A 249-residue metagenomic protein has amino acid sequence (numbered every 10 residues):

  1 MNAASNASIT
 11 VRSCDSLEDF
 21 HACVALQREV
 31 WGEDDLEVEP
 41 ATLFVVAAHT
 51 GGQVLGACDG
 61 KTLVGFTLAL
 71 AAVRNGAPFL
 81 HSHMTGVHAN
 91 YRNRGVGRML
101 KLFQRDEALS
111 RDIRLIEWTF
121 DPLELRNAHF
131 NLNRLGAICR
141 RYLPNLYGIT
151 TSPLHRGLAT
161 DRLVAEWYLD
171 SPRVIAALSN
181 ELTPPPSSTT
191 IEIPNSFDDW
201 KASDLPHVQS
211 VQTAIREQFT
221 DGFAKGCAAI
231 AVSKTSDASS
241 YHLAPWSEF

Functional and structural regions predicted by a protein language model:
M1-L17, L182-P184: Conserved N-terminal entry element of GNAT/NAT acetyltransferase domains
I9-H88, I230-T235, W246-S247: A conserved beta-strand-loop-helix scaffold within acyl/acetyltransferase catalytic domains
A72-S82, R92, R114, P186-T190: A conserved beta-turn-beta hairpin within the catalytic core of GNAT-like acetyltransferases that forms part
V87, N93-A108, N127, H207 (+1 more regions): Conserved acetyl-CoA-binding loop-helix of GNAT-fold acetyltransferases
A108-D121: Conserved GNAT acetyl-CoA-binding A-motif
T119, H129, N133-P153, A231-K234: Conserved catalytic-core motifs of GNAT/GCN5-like acyltransferases
N145-L178, L243-F249: C-terminal "cap" of GNAT-fold acetyltransferases
D161-T213: A conserved mid-domain beta-alpha-beta active-site/ligand-binding segment of alpha/beta enzyme cores
